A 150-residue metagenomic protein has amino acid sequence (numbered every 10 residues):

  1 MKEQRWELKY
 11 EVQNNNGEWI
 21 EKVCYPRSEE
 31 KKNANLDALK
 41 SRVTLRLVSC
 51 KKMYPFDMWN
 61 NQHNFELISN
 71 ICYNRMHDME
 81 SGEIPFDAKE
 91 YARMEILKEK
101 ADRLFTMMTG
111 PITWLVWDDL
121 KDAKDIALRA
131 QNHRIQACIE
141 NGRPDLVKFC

Functional and structural regions predicted by a protein language model:
M1-R5, M53-F56, M79, E83-F86 (+1 more regions): Short intrinsically disordered terminal tails
K2-G17: Short aromatic-glycine-(Arg/Gly/Cys) micro-motifs in beta-strand/loop hairpins
E18-N33, W114-D118: A short, exposed loop/beta-hairpin motif centered on an aromatic-Gly-Thr core
K40-M76, S81-G82: Short, mixed-charge low-complexity intrinsically disordered segments
C72, E90, M94-L97, L104 (+2 more regions): Amphipathic coiled-coil alpha-helices
E80-E90, F105-W117, P144-L146: Charged, low-complexity interaction regions
A101-M108, A130-A137: Amphipathic alpha-helical coiled-coil segments
A123-K124, A130, R134, G142: Amphipathic alpha-helical binding modules
